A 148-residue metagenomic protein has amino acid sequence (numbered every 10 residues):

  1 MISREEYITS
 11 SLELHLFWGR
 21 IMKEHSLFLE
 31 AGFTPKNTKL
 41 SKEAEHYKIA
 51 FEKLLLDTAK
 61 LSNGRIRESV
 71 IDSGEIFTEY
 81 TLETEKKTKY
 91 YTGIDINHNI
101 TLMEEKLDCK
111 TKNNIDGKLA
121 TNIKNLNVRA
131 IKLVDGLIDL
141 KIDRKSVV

Functional and structural regions predicted by a protein language model:
M1-A130: Leu/Val/Ala/Ile-rich N-terminal alpha-helices, chiefly Sec-type signal peptides and the beginnings
V147: Conserved small/polar residues in nucleotide/adenosyl-binding loops
